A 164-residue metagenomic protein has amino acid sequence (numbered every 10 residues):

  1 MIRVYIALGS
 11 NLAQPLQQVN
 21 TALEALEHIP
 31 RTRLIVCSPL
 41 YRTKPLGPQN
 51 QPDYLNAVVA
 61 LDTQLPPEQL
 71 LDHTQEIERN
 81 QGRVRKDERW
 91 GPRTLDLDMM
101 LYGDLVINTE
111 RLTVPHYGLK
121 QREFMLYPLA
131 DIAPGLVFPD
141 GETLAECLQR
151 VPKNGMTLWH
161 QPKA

Functional and structural regions predicted by a protein language model:
M1-T32, C37-K44: N-terminal beta1-alpha1 ligand-phosphate binding loop
L8-S10, T63, A130: Short, structured patches in soluble enzyme cores that scaffold and shape functional sites
P45-D53, L65-D72, E76-A164: Flexible, gly/pro- and Lys/Arg-enriched active-site loops
